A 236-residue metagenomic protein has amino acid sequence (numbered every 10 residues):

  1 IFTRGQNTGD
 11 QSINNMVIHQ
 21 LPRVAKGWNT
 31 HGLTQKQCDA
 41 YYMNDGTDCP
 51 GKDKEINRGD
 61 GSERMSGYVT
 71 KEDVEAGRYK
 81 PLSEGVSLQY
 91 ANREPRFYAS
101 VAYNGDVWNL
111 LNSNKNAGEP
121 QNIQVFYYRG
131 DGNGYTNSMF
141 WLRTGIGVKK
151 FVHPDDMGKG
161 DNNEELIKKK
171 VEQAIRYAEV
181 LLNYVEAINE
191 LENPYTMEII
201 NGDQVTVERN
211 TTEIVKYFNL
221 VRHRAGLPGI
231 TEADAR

Functional and structural regions predicted by a protein language model:
I1-Q35, Y41-R236: Acidic/polar-rich alpha-helix caps and helix-coil junctions
